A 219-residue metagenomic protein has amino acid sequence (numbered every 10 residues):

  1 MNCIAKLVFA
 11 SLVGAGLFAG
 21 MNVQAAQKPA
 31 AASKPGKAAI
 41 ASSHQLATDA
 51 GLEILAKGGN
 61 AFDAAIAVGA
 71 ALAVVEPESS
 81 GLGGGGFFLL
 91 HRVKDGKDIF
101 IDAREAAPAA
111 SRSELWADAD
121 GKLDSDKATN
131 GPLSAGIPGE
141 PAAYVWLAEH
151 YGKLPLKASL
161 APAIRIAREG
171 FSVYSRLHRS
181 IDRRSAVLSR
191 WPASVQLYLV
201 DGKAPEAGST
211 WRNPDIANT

Functional and structural regions predicted by a protein language model:
M1-L7: Positively charged n-region of N-terminal signal peptides that target proteins for export
V8-G20: Bacterial N-terminal signal peptides
M21-A25: Sec/Tat signal peptide C-region and signal peptidase I cleavage site
A26-D49, E53, A61-T219: Noncatalytic scaffold domains of N-terminal-nucleophile
